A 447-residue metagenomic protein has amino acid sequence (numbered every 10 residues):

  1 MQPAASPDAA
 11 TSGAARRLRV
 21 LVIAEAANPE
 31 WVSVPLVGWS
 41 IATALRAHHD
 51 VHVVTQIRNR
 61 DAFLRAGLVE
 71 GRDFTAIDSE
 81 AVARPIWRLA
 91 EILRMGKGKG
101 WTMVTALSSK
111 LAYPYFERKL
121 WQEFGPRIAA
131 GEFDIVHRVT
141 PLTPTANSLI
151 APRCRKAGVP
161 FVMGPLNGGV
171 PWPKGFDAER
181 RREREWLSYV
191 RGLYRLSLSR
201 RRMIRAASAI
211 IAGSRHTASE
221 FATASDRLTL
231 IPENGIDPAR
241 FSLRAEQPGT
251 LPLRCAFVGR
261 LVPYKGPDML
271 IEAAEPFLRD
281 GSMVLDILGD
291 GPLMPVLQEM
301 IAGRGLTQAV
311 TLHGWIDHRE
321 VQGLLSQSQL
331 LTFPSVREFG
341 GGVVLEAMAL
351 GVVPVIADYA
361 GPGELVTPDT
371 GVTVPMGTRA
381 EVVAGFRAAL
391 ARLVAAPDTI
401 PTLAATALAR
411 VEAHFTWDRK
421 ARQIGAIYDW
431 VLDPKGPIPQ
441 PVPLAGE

Functional and structural regions predicted by a protein language model:
M1-I77, K156-V159, G436, V442-E447: N-terminal subdomain of nucleotide-sugar transferases
A14, E25, R84-S108, R155-L198: Acceptor-binding helix/loop patch of EC 2.4 sugar-transfer enzymes, predominantly nucleotide-sugar-dependent
L36, L253, F257-P276, P292-Q298: A conserved mid-protein helix/loop that constitutes part of the nucleotide-sugar donor-binding site
P160-F161, Y189-R244, T250: Donor nucleotide-sugar binding/catalytic pocket of nucleotide-sugar-dependent glycosyltransferases
V296-I316: Nucleotide-activated donor-binding/catalytic signature segment of Leloir-type glycosyltransferases, i.e., the conserved
V336: Aromatic "clamp/platform" in nucleotide-sugar-dependent glycosyltransferases that forms part of the donor/acceptor
V353-A357: Short hydrophobic beta-strand element within catalytic cores of glycosyltransferases and related nucleotide-activated
G363-R392, D398-T402: Change "using UDP/GDP/dTDP sugars" to "using nucleotide sugars
